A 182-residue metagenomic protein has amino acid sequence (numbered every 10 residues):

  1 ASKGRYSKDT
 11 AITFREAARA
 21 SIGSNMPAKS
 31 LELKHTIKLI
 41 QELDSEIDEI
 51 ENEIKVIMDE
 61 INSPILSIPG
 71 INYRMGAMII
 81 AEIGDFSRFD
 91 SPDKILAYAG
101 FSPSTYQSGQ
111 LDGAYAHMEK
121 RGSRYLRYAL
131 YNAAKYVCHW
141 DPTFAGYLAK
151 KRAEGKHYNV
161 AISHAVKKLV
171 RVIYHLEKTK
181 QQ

Functional and structural regions predicted by a protein language model:
A1-Q182: A detector of single, family-specific signature residues that are central to catalytic or substrate-handling motifs
